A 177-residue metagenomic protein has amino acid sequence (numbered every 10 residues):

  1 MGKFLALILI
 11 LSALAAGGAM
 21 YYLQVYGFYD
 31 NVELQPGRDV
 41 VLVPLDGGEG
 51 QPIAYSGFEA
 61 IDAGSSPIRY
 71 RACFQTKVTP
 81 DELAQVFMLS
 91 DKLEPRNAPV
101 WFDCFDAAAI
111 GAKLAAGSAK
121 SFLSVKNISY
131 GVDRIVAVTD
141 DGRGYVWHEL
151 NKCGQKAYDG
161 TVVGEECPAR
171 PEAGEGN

Functional and structural regions predicted by a protein language model:
G2-A84: N-terminal export/targeting and maturation segments
F4, I8, E49, G111-A115 (+2 more regions): Alpha-helical context
L9, D81-E82, A112, Q155 (+1 more regions): Residues in flexible loops and secondary-structure boundaries
A13, D46, Q85, L150-N151 (+1 more regions): Generic alpha-helix signal with a bias toward terminal, lower-confidence helices and secondary-structure junctions
G37, Q51-S56, A115-S118, K126-S129: Short amphipathic alpha-helical surface micro-motifs
I61-I128: Mature extracytoplasmic domains of secretory-pathway proteins
Y130-V132, D140-N177: C-terminal partner/receptor-binding element of secreted or periplasmic proteins
